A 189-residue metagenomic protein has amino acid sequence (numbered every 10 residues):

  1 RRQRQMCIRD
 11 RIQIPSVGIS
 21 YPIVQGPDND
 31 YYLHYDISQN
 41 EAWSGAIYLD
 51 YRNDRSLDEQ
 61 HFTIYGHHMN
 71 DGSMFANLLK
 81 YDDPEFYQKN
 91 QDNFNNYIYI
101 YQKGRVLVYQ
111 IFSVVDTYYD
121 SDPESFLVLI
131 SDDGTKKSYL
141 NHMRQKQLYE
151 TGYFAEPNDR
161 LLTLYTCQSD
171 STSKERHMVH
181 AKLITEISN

Functional and structural regions predicted by a protein language model:
Q3-I8: Short, small-residue-biased leader/transition segments that mark boundaries at the very start of proteins
I12: Polyanion-binding surfaces on beta-sheet-dominated domains and ring/shell assemblies
V17-I19, V24-Q39, W43-N189: Extracytoplasmic/periplasmic soluble domains downstream of a signal peptide or transmembrane helix
